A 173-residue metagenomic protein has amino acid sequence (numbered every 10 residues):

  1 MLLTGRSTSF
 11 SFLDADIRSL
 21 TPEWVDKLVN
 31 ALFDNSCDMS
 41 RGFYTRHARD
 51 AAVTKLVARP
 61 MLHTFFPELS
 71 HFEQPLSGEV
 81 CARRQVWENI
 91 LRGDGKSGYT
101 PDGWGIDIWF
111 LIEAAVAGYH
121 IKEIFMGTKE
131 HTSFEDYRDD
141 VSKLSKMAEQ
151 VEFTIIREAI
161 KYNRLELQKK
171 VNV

Functional and structural regions predicted by a protein language model:
M1-F66, P75, C81-D94, D102-A117 (+3 more regions): Structured catalytic core of nucleotide-sugar glycosyltransferases
